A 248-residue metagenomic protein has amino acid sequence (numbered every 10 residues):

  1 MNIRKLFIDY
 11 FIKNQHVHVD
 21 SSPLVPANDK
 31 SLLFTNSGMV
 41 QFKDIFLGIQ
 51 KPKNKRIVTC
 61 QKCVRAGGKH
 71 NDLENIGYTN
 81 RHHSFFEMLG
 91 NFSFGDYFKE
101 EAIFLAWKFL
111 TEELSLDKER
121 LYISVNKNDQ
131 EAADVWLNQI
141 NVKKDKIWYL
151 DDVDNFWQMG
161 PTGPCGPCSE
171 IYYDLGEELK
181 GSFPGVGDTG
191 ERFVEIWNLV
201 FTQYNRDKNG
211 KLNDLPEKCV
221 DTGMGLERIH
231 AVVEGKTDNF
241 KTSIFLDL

Functional and structural regions predicted by a protein language model:
M1-L248: Alpha-helical segments
